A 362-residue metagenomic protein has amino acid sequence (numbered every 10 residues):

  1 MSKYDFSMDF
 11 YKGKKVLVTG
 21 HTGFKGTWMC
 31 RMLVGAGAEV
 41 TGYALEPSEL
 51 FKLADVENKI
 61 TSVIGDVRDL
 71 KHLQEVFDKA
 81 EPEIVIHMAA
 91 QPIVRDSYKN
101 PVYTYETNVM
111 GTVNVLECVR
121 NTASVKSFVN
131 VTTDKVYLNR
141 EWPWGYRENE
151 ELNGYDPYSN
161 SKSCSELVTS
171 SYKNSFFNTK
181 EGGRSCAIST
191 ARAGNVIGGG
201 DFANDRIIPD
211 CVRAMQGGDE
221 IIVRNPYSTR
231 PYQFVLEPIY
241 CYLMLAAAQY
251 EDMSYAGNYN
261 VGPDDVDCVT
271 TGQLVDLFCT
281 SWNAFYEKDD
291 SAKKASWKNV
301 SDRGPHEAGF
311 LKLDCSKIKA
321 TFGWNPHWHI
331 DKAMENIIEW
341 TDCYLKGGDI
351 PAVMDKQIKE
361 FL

Functional and structural regions predicted by a protein language model:
M1, G35-A38, M215-L362: C-terminal substrate-binding subdomain of Rossmann-fold SDR/epimerase-dehydratase oxidoreductases
M1-A193, Y344, F361: N-terminal Rossmann-like NAD(P)+-binding domain of SDR-like oxidoreductases, especially those catalyzing
T19, V67, E106-V109, Y158 (+7 more regions): Short, solvent-exposed loop/helix junctions and linker helices that flank or host conserved functional motifs
W28, E75, D96-K99, M110 (+5 more regions): Generic recognition of short, well-ordered alpha-helical segments
S48, K79-P82, R120-K126, I197-N204 (+3 more regions): Short, charged helix-to-loop "capping" segments that act as catalytic/coupling loops
L70-K71, E83, R95, V102 (+7 more regions): Residues in well-ordered alpha-helical elements
T107-N108, N114, N195, N225 (+1 more regions): Asparagine-centered polar/low-complexity signal
R140-G145, N149, Y158, E166-Y250 (+1 more regions): NAD(P)-dependent short-chain dehydrogenase/reductase
